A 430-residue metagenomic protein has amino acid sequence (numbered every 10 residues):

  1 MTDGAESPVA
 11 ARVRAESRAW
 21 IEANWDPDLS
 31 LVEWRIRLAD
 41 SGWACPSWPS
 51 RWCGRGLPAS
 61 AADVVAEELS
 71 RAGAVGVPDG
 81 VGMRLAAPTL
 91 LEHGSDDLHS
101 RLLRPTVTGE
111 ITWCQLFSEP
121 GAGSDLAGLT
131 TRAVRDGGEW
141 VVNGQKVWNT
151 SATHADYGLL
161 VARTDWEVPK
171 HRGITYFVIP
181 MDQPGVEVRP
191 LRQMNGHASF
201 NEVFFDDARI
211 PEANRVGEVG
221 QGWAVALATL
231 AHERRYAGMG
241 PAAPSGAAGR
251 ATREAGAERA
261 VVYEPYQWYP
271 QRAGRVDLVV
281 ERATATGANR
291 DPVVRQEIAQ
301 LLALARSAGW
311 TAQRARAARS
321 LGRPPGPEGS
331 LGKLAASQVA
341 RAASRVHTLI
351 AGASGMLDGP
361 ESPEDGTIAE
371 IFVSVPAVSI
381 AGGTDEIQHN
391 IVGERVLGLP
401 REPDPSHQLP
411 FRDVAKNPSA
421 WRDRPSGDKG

Functional and structural regions predicted by a protein language model:
M1-G80, L85, R101-P105, T112 (+4 more regions): Amphipathic, small/basic residue-rich leader segments at the start of a protein or domain
V9, D26, N149, S330-G430: Alpha-helix capping/hinge segments and adjacent helical runs
D40-G109, S151-Y157, A305, A312 (+4 more regions): Internal helix-loop-helix
G109-F117, V161: A short, Trp-centered hydrophobic/proline-enriched beta-strand micro-motif
T131-V134: A structural signal for short hydrophobic beta-strand segments in well-ordered beta-sheet cores
N143-L191, N201: A short core secondary-structure module
V186-R306, V378, N417-K429: Glycine-rich beta->alpha junctions and the first turn(s) of the following alpha-helix
R295-Q300, P327-L334: Short, charged, amphipathic alpha-helical segments
